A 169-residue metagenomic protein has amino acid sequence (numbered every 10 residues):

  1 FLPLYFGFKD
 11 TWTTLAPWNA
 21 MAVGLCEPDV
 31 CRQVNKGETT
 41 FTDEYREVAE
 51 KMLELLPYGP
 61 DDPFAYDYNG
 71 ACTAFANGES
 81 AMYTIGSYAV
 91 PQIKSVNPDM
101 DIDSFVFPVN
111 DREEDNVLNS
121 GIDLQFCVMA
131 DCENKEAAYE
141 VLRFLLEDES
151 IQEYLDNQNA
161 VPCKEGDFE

Functional and structural regions predicted by a protein language model:
F1-K36, S80: Extracytoplasmic/periplasmic solute-binding protein
F1-L2, N77-I85, M100: Alpha-to-beta junction loops
F1-Y5, T14-A16, C72-T73, V90-V96: Pocket-flanking alpha-helical
V34-F64: Glycine-centered hinge/linker elements that transmit conformational signals in sensory and ligand-binding systems
P57, S95-V161: Extracytoplasmic/periplasmic substrate-recognition and gating elements
P63-N77: Short helix-initiation/N-cap motifs at beta->coil->alpha
Y68, I85-V90, I122-L124: Beta->alpha turn/N-cap motifs
Q152, F168-E169: Extracellular/periplasmic bilobal clamshell ligand-binding domains
